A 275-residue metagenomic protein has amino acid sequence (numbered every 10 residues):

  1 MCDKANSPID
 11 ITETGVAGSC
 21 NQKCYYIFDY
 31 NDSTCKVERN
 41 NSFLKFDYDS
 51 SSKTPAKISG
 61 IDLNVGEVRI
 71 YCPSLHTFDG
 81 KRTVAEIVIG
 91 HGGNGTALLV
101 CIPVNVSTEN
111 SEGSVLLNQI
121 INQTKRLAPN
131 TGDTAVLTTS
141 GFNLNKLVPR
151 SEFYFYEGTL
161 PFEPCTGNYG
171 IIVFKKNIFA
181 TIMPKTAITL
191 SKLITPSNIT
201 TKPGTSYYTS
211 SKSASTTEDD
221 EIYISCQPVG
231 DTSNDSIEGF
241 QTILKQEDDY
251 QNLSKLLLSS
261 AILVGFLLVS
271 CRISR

Functional and structural regions predicted by a protein language model:
M1-R275: Alpha-carbonic anhydrase
